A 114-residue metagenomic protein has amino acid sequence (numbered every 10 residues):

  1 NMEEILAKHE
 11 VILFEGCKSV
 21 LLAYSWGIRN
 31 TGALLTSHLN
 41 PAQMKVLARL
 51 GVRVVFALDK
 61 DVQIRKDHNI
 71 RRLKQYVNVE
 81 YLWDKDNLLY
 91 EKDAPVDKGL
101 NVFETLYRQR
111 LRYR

Functional and structural regions predicted by a protein language model:
N1-K8: Glycine-/acidic-rich phosphate or pyrophosphate-binding loops and their flanking alpha/beta elements
K8-H9, V20-R114: TOPRIM fold recognition
V11-L13: Conserved beta-strand elements of the Class I
